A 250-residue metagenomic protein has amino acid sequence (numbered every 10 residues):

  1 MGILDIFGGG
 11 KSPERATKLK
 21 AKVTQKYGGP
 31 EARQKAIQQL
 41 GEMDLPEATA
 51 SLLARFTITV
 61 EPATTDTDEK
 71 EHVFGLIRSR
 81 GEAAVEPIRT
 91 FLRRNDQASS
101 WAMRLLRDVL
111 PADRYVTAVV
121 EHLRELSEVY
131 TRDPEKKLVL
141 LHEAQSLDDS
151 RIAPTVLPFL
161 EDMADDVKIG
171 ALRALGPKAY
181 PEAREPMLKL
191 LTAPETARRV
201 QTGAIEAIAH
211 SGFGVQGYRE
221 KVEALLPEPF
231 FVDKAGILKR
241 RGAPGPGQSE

Functional and structural regions predicted by a protein language model:
M1-K11, P30-L45, D66-E82, S99-R114 (+7 more regions): Structural detector for internal amphipathic alpha-helices that build alpha-solenoid repeat scaffolds
G9-T24, L45-E61, G81-R93, A112-S127 (+3 more regions): Amphipathic alpha-helical scaffolding segments comprising HEAT/armadillo-like alpha-solenoid repeats
G28-G29, V60, T65-D66, R94-S99 (+4 more regions): Short inter-helical turns and helix N-cap capping residues of alpha-solenoid HEAT/ARM repeat scaffolds
R219-K221, K234-I237: Alpha-helical oligomerization segments
